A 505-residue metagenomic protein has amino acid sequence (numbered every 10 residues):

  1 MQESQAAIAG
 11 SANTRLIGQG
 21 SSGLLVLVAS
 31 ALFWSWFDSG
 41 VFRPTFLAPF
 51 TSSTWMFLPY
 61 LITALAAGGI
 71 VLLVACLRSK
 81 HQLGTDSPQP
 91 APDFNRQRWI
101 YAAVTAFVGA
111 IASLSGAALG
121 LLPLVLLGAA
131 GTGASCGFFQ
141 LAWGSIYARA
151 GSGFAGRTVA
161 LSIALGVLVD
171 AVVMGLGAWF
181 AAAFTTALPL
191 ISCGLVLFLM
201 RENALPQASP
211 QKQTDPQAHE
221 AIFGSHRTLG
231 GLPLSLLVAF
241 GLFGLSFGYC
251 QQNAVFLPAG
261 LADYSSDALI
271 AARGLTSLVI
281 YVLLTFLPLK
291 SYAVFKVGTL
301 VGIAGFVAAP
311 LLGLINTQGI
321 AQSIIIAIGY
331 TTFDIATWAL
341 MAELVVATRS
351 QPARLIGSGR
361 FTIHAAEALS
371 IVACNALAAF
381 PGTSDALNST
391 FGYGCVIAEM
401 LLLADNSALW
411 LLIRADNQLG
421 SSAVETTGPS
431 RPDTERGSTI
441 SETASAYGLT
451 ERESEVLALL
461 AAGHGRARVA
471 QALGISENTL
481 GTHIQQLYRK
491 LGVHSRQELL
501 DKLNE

Functional and structural regions predicted by a protein language model:
M1-A12, G153-F154, V167, A171-S246 (+1 more regions): Intracellular loop-helix junctions on the cytosolic face of multi-pass helical membrane proteins
E3, W34-P44, A66, I70-V71 (+9 more regions): Linker/hinge segments immediately adjacent to helix-turn-helix/homeobox DNA-binding domains
A75-C76, V167-T185, L369-D385: Transmembrane alpha-helix termini and helix-breaking/packing motifs in multi-pass membrane transporters
R96-I111, F295-A308: Structural signature of the two symmetry-related core transmembrane helices
P123-F139, G319-D334: Hydrophobic core of transmembrane alpha-helices in multi-pass small-molecule transporters, especially MFS/SLC-type
G137-A150, F333-T348: Intracellular juxtamembrane helix-capping segments at the cytosolic ends of symmetry-related transmembrane helices
G153-G177, S358-A373: Glycine-rich segments within core transmembrane alpha-helices of 12-TM secondary carriers
S421-Q485, R489-K490, Q497, D501-E505: Helix-turn-helix DNA-binding segment
